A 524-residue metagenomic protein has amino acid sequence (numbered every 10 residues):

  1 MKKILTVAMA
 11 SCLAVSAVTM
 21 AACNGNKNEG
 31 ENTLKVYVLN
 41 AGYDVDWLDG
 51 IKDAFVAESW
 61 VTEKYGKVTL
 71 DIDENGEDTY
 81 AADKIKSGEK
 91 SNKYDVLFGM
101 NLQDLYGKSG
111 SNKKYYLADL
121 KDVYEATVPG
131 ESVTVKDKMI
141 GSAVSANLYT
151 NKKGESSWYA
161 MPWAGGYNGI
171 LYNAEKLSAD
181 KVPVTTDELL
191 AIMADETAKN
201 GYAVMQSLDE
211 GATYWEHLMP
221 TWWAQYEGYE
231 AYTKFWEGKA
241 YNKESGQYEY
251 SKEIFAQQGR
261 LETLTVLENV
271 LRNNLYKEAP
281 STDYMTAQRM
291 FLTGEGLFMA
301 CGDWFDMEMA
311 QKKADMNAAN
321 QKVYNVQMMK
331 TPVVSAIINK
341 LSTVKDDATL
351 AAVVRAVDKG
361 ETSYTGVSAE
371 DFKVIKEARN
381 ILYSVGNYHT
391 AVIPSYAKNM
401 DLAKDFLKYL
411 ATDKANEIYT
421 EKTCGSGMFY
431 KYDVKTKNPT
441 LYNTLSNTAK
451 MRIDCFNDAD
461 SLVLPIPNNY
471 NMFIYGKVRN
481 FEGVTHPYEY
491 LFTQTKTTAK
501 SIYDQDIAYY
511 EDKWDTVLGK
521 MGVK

Functional and structural regions predicted by a protein language model:
G42, M307-N317, V334, S384-Y475: Mature extracytoplasmic/periplasmic domains
G42-K67: Short, polar/charged alpha-helical segment
W60-M139, E175-K181, M290, L297-F298 (+1 more regions): Extracytoplasmic "Venus flytrap"/periplasmic binding protein-like
N101-Y167, T343-A378: Hinge/lid segment of periplasmic solute-binding proteins
A146-A164, N168, L190-E249: Extracytoplasmic/periplasmic solute-binding protein
K153, T423-S426, N447-V523: C-terminal capping/gating helix-and-loop segments adjacent to ligand/active sites or protein-protein/ligand interfaces
S156, N317-G427: Extracytoplasmic/periplasmic substrate-recognition and gating elements
M193-T197, T233-S281, N325-V367: Glycine-centered hinge/linker elements that transmit conformational signals in sensory and ligand-binding systems
